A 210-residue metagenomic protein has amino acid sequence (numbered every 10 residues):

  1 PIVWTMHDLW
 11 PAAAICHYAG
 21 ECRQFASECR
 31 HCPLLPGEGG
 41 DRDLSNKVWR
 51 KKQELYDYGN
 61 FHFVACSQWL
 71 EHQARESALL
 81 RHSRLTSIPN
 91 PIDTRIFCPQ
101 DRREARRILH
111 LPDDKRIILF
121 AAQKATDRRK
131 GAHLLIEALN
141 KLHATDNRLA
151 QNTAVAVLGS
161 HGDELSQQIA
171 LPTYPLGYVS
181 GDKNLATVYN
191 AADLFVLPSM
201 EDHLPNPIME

Functional and structural regions predicted by a protein language model:
A13-H17, G39-E104: A short, active-site helix/loop in glycosyltransferases that binds the activated sugar's phosphate group
D101-I117: Nucleotide-sugar donor-binding and catalytic loop/hinge architecture of NDP-sugar-dependent glycosyltransferases
P112-K130, I136-L139: Conserved donor-binding/catalytic core segment of Leloir-type glycosyltransferases
D146-A186: Nucleotide-activated donor-binding/catalytic signature segment of Leloir-type glycosyltransferases, i.e., the conserved
A186, P205, M209-E210: Short alpha-helical segment that forms part of, or immediately flanks, the ligand-binding pocket in carbohydrate-active
T187-A192: Short alpha-helical donor nucleotide-sugar binding micro-motif in glycosyltransferases
F195-V196: A short hydrophobic beta-strand element within the catalytic core of glycosyltransferases that build diverse glycans
M200: Aromatic "clamp/platform" in nucleotide-sugar-dependent glycosyltransferases that forms part of the donor/acceptor
